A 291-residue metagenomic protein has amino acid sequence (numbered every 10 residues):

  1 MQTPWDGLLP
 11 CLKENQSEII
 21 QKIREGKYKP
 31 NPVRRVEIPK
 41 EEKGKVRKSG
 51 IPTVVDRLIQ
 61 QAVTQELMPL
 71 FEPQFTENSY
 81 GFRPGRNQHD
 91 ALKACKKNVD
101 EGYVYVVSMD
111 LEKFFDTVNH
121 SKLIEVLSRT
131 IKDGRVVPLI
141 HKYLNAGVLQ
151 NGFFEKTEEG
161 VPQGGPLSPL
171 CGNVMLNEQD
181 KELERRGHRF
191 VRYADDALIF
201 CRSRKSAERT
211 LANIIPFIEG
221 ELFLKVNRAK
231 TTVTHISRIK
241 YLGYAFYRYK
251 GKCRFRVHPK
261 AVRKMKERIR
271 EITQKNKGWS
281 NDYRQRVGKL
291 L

Functional and structural regions predicted by a protein language model:
M1, Q65-G81: Charged boundary/loop elements
M1-C11: Non-catalytic, polymerase-adjacent accessory regions of viral genome-replication enzymes
S17, I23, V33, V46 (+1 more regions): Acidic, glycine-rich two-metal-ion catalytic cores of nucleic acid-processing enzymes
K22-I23, P30-P32, V36-E37, E77-N78 (+2 more regions): Conserved polymerase palm-domain catalytic core
R47, I59-Q60, D116-V118, E208 (+2 more regions): Short helix/loop capping segments that flank catalytic or ligand/cofactor-binding pockets
K48-G50, G160, L198-I199, R254: Short aromatic/hydrophobic contact patches that present stacked aromatics for nucleic-acid/ligand binding
S49-L67, P73: Hydrophobic alpha-helical hairpins/lids featuring a short glycine-rich hinge
N145, E221-L291: A conserved non-catalytic segment of reverse transcriptases and RNA-directed RNA polymerases corresponding to the late
